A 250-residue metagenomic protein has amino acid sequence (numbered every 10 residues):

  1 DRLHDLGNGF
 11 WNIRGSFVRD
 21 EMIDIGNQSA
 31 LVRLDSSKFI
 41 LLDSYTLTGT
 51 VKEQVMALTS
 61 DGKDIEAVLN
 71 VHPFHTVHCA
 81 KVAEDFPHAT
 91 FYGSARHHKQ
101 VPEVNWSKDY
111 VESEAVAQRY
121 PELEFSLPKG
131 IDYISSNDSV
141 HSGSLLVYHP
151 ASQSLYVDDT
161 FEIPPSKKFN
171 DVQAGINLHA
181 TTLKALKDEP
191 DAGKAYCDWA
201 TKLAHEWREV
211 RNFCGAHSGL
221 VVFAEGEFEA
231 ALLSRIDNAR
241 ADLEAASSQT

Functional and structural regions predicted by a protein language model:
D1, T46-D61: A glycine-rich beta-to-alpha transition motif near the start of alpha/beta enzyme domains, typified by
D1-S37: Zn-dependent metallo-beta-lactamase
R2-H4, N8, I40-L41, T46-L47 (+2 more regions): Metallo-beta-lactamase
I23-I25, T50-M56, P165-D171: A short, polar/proline- and glycine-enriched secondary-structure boundary/capping micro-motif
S37, G62-I65, H88, A151-Q153 (+1 more regions): A general structural motif
M56-L123, S234, N238: Active-site HxH/HxHxD metal-binding segment of metal-dependent hydrolases
A95-L145, D191-D198, K202: Metallo-beta-lactamase
